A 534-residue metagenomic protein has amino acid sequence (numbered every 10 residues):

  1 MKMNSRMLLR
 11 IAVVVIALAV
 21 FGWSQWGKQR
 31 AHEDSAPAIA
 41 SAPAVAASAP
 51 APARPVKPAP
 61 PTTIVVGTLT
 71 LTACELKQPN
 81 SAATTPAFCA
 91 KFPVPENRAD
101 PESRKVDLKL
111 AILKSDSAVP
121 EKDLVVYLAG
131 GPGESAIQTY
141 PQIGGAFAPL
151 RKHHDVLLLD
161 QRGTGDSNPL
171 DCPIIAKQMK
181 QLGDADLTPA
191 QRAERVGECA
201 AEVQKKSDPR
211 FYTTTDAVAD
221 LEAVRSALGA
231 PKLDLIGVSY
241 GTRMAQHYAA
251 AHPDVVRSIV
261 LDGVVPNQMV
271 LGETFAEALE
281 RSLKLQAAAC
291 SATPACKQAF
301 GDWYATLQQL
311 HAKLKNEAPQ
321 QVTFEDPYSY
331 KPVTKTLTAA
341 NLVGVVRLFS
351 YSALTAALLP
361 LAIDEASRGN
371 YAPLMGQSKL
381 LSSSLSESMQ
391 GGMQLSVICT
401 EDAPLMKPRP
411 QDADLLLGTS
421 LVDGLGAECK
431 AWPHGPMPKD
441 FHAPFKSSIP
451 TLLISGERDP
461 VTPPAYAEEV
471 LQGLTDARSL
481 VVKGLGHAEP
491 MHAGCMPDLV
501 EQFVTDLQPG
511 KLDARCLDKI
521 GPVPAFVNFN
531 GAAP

Functional and structural regions predicted by a protein language model:
K2-V13, D234: N-terminal export and membrane-targeting signals
R10-S24: Hydrophobic membrane-insertion alpha-helices, especially the h-region of bacterial N-terminal signal peptides
G22-D34: Hydrophobic single-pass membrane-insertion segments
A31, R54-A340, S396-P534: Gly/Pro-rich cap/lid or specificity-loop segments adjacent to the active site
E33-R54: Juxtamembrane proline-rich low-complexity "stalk" or linker regions positioned immediately after a signal peptide
V265-L283, A362-S367, Y371-S382: Flexible "cap/lid" loop of the alpha/beta hydrolase fold
E325-V345, Y351-L354, L385-G392: Structural motif
R368-L405: Long, low-complexity segments enriched in small/aliphatic residues
